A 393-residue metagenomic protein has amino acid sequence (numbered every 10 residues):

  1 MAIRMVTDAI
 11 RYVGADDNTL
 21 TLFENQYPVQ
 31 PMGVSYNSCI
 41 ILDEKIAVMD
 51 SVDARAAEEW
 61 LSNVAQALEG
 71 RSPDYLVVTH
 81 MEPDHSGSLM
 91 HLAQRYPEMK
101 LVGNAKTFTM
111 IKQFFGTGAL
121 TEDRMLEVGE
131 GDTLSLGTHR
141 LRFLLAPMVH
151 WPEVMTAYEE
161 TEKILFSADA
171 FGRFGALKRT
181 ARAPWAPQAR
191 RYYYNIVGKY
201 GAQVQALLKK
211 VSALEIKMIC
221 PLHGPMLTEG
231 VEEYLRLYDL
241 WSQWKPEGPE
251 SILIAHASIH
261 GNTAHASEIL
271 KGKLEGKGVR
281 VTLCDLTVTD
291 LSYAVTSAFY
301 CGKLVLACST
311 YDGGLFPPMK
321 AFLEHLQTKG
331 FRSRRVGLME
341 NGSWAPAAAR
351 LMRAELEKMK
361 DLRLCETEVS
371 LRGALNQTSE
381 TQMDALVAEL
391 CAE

Functional and structural regions predicted by a protein language model:
I3-Q66, T156-E159, K163-S167, T263: Conserved beta-strand hairpin/beta-sheet module of binuclear metal-dependent hydrolase folds, prominently
R4-D8, G103-V154, Y200-L208: Metallo-beta-lactamase
E44, R55-V102: Active-site metal-binding motif and surrounding structural segment of the metallo-beta-lactamase
K45-A47, Y75, H139, E162-F166 (+3 more regions): Structural motif
M49-S51, P73-M81, L101-N104, L165-D169 (+1 more regions): Active-site neighborhood of phospho(di)ester-bond hydrolases with catalytic His/Asp-centered motifs
L177-I219, H223-M226, I269-C284, A294-E393: FMN-binding flavodoxin-like domain, especially the glycine-rich phosphate-binding loop
C220-G248: Short N-terminal or domain-adjacent regulatory/targeting segments
A255-K277: Short, charged N-terminal beta->alpha structural module
